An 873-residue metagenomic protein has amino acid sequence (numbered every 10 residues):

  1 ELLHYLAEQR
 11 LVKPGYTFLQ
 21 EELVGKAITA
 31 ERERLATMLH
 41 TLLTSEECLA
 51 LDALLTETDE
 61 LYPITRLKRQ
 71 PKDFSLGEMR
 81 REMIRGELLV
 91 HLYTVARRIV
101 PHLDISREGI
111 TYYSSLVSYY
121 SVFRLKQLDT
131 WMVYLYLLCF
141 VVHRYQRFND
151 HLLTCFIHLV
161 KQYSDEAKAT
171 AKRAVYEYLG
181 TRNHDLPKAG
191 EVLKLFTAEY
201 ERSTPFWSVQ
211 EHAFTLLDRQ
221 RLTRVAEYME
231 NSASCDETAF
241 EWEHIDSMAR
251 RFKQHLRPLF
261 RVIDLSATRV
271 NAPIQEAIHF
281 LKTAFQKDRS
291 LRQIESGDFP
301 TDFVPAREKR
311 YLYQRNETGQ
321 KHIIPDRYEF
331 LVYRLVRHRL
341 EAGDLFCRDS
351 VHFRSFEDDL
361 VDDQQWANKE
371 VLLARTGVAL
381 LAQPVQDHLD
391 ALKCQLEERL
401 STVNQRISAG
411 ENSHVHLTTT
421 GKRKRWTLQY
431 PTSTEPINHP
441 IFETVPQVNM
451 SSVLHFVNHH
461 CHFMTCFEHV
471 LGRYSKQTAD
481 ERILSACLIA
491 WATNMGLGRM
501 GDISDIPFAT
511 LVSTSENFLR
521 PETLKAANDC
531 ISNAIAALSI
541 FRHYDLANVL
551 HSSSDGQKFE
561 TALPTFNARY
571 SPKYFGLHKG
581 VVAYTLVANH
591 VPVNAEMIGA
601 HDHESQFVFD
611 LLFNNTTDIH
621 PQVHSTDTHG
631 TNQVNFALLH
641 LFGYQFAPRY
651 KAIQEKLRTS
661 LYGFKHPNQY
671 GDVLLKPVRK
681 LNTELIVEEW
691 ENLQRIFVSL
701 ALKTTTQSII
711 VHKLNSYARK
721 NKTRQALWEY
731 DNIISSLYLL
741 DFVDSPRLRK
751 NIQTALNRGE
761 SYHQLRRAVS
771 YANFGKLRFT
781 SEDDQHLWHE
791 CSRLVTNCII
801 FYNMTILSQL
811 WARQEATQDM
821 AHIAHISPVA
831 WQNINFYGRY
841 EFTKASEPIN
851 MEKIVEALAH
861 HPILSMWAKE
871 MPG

Functional and structural regions predicted by a protein language model:
L3, A7-Q383, D390: Long amphipathic alpha-helical coiled-coil/heptad-repeat bundle
H4, Y136-F140, H459, L484-N494 (+2 more regions): Short, hydrophobic/amphipathic alpha-helical patches that form generic packing surfaces within helical domains
S75, V95, Y112, W131-L138 (+2 more regions): Catalytic or ion-translocation cores adjacent to nucleophile or general acid/base/metal-coordination motifs in diverse
E78, R124-Q127, V142, Q146 (+9 more regions): Short, charged/polar micro-motifs that form catalytic or ligand-binding hotspots
C394-I503: Structured, charged N-terminal subsegments at the starts of enzyme catalytic cores and at intra-chain domain/subunit
N533-R569: Structured nucleic-acid-interacting core domains from mobile-element enzymes and related host factors, especially RNase
D555-Q557, H629-T631, Q654-K656, V711-R719: A glycine-rich phosphate-binding loop feature that marks nucleotide/adenosyl-phosphate handling sites
K665, L675-G873: Long, compositionally biased intrinsically disordered regions
